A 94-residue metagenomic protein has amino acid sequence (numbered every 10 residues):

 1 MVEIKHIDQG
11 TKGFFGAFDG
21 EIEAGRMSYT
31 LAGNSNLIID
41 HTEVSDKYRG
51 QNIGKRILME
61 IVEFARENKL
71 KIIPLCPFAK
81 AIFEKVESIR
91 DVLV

Functional and structural regions predicted by a protein language model:
M1-I7: Conserved N-terminal entry element of GNAT/NAT acetyltransferase domains
G10-K12, S35: Short acidic/glycine-enriched loop/turn segments that link adjacent beta-strands
G13-A24: Conserved beta-hairpin
L31-I39, K71: A conserved beta-turn-beta hairpin within the catalytic core of GNAT-like acetyltransferases that forms part
T42-R49: A short, internal acetyl-CoA/4′-phosphopantetheine-binding micro-motif in the GNAT/acyltransferase core
G50-E63: Conserved acetyl-CoA-binding loop-helix of GNAT-fold acetyltransferases
R66, P74-V94: Conserved active-site alpha-helix within GNAT-family acetyltransferase domains
